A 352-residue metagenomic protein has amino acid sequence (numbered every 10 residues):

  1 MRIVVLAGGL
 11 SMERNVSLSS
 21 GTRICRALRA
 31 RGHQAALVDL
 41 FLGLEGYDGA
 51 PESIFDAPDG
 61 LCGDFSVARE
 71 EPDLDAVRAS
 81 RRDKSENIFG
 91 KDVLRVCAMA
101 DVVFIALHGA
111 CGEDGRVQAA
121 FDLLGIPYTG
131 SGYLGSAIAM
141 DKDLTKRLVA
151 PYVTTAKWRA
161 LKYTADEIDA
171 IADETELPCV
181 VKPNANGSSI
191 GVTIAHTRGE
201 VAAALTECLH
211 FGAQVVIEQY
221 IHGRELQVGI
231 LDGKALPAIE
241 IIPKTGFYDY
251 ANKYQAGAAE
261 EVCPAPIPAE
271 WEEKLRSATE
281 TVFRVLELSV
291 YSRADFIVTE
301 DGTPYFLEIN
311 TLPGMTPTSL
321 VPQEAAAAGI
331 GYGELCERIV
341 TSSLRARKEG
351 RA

Functional and structural regions predicted by a protein language model:
M1, L6-L10, V153, P268-A352: ATP-dependent carboxylate activation and anion-phosphoryl transfer catalytic cores that bind Mg-ATP to form
M1-L134, I138-M140, L144, L148 (+2 more regions): ATP-binding N-terminal substructure of ATP-dependent carboxylate-amine bond-forming enzymes
I3-A7, S11, S19, G90-C97 (+3 more regions): Active-site nucleotide/adenylate-binding loops and adjacent lid/helix of ATP-dependent enzymes
A35, P127-Y128, T155, C179 (+1 more regions): Hydrophobic beta-strand scaffold residues
A50-F55, A119, F247-Q255, T311: Short, flexible, mixed-charge acidic loops at enzyme active sites
A119-Y128, T197, A202, A327-G329: A glycine- and small-aliphatic-rich helix-loop capping segment at beta-alpha/alpha-beta transitions that lines
H196-S277, V298-Y305: Phosphate-binding site of ATP-dependent enzymes
